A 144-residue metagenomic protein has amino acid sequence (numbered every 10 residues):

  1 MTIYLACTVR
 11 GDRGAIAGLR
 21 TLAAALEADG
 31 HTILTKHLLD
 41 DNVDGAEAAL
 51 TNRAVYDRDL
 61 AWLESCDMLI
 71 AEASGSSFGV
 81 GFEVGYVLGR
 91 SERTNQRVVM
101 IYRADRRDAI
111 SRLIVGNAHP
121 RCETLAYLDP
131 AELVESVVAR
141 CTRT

Functional and structural regions predicted by a protein language model:
M1-T144: Conserved catalytic or regulatory cores that recognize and/or transform ribose-phosphate-containing ligands
